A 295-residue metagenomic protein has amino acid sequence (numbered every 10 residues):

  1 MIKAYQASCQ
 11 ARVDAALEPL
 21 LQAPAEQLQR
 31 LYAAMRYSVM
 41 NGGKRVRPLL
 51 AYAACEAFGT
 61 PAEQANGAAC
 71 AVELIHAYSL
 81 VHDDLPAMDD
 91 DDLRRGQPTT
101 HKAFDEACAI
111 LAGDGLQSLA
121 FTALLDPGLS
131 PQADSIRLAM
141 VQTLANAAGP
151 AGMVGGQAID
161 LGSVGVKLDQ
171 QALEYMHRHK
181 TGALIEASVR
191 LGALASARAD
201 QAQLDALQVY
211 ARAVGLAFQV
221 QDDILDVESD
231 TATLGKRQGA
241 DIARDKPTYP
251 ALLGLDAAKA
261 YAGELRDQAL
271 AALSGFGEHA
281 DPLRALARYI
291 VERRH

Functional and structural regions predicted by a protein language model:
M1-Q22: N-terminal amphipathic/basic leader segments beginning at the initiator methionine
L21, A25-A271, D281-V291: Mg2+-dependent prenyl diphosphate-binding active-site environment of isoprenoid biosynthetic enzymes
